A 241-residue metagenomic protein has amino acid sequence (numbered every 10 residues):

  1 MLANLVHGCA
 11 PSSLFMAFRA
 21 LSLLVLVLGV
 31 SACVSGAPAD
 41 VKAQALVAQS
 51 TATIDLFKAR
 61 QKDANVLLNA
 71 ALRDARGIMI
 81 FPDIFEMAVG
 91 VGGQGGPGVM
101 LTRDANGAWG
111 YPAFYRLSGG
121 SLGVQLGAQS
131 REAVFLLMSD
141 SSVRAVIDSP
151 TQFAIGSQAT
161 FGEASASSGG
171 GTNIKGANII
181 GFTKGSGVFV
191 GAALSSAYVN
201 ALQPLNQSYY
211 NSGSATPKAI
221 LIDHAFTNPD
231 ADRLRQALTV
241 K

Functional and structural regions predicted by a protein language model:
L2-S22: Bacterial N-terminal signal peptides that target proteins for export
L14-F15, L24, R73, G170: Serine/proline-rich low-complexity intrinsically disordered segments, especially terminal tails, linkers
M16, L24-V25, A219-I222: Hydrophobic transmembrane signal anchors and adjacent membrane-proximal interface regions, especially in viral
L24-V27, M87: Processing junctions and N-termini across compartments
V30-A32: C-terminal motif of bacterial Sec signal peptides marking the signal peptidase cleavage site
V34-K241: Small-residue-enriched, tightly packed secondary-structure blocks
